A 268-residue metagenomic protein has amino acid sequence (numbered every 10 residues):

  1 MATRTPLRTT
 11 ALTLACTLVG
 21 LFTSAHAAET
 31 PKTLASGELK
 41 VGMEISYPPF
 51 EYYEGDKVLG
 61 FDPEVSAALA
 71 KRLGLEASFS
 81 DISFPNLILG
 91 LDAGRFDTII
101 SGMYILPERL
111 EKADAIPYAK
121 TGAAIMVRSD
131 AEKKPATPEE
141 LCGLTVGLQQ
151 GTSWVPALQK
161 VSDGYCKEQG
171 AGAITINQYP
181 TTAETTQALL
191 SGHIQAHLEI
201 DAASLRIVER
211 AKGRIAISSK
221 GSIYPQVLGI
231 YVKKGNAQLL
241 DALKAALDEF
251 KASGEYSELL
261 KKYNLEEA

Functional and structural regions predicted by a protein language model:
A28-G102, Q178, S253, K262: Extracytoplasmic small-molecule ligand-binding "clamshell" domains of the periplasmic binding protein/Venus flytrap
T30, G60-D62, R109-A119, A216-G221 (+1 more regions): A structural signal for short loop-to-beta-strand junctions that line the ligand-binding cleft of periplasmic/secreted
K40, L75-E76, A93-S101, L144 (+4 more regions): Alpha-to-beta junction loops
I45, K120-V127, E209-D248, Y263-A268: Periplasmic-binding protein-like
E64-R72, A131, P138-S153, G229-E267: Extended ligand-binding regions for polar small-molecule ligands
S66-L73, W154-Q178, V208-K212: Ligand-binding cleft/hinge of the Venus flytrap
A67, K71, E76-E140, G221-S222: Acidic, polar ligand-binding/catalytic clefts
N86, G102-E111, A157-V161, L190 (+1 more regions): A ligand-binding cleft/hinge motif common to bilobed small-molecule-binding domains
